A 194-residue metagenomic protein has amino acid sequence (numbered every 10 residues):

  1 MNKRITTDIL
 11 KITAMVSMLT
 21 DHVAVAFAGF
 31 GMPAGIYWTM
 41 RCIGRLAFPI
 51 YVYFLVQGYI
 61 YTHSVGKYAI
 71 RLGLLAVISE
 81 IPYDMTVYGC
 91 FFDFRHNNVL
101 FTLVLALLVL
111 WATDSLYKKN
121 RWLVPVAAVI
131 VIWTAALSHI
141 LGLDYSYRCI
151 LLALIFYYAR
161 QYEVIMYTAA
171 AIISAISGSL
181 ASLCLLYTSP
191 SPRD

Functional and structural regions predicted by a protein language model:
M1-L154, I165-A169: Membrane-cytosol interface segments of multi-pass membrane proteins, especially ER/Golgi lipid-handling enzymes
F101-A106, S177-G178, T188: Short, surface-exposed, charge-dense and proline/glycine-enriched linear segments
R148-L152, Y158-L186: Internal, well-folded beta-alpha domain core
Y187-D194: Conserved small/polar residues in nucleotide/adenosyl-binding loops
